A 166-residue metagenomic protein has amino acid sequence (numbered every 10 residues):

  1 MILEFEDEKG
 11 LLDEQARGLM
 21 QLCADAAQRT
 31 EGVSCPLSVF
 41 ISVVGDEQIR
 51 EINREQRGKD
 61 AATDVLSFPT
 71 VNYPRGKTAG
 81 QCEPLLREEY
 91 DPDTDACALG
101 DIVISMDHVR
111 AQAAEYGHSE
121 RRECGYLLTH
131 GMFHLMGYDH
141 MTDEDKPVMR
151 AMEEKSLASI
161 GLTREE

Functional and structural regions predicted by a protein language model:
M1-G125, L135-E166: An acidic/histidine-cluster motif and surrounding catalytic segment that typifies divalent-metal-assisted enzyme active
